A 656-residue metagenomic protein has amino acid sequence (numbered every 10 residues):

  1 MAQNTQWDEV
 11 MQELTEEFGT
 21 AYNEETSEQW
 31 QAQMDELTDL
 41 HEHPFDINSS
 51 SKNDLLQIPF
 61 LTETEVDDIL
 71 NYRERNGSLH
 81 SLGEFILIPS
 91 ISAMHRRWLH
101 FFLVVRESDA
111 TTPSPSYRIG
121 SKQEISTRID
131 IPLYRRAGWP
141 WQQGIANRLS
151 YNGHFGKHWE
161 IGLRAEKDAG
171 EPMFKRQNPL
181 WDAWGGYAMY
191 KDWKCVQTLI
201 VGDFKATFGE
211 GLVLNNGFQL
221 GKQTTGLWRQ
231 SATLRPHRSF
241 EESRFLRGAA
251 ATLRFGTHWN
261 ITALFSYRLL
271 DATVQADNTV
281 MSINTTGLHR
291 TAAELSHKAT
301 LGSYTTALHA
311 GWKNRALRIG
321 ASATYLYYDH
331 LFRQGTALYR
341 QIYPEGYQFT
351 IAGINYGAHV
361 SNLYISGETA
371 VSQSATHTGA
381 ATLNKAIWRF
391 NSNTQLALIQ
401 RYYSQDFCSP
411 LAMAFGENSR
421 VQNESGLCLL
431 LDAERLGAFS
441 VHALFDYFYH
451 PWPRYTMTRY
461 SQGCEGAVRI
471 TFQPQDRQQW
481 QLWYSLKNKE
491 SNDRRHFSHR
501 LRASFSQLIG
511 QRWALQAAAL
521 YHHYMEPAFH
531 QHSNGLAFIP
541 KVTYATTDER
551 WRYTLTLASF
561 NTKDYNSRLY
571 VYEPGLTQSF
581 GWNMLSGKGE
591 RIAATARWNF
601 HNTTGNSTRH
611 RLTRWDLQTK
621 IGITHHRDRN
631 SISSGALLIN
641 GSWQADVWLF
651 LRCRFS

Functional and structural regions predicted by a protein language model:
M1-Q6, S656: Bacterial Sec-dependent N-terminal signal peptides
N4-Q57, H95-R148: C-terminal extensions
T62-V66, S92-A93: Small-residue hinge/turn detector
P113-W139, G153, K157-L163, L199 (+4 more regions): Transmembrane beta-strand segments of Gram-negative outer membrane beta-barrel proteins
P140-G144, R244, F265, A299-T336 (+1 more regions): Exposed, low-structure sequence patches enriched in small/polar residues
E166-A183, P236-E242, S296-A299, A370-T376 (+1 more regions): Outer-membrane beta-barrel proteins
N178-D271, F390-P410, R552-D564: Outer membrane beta-barrel
E210-F240, F265, L269-S296, E345-F349 (+2 more regions): A subset of solvent-exposed loop/turn segments in beta-rich extracellular surface proteins, enriched in glycine
